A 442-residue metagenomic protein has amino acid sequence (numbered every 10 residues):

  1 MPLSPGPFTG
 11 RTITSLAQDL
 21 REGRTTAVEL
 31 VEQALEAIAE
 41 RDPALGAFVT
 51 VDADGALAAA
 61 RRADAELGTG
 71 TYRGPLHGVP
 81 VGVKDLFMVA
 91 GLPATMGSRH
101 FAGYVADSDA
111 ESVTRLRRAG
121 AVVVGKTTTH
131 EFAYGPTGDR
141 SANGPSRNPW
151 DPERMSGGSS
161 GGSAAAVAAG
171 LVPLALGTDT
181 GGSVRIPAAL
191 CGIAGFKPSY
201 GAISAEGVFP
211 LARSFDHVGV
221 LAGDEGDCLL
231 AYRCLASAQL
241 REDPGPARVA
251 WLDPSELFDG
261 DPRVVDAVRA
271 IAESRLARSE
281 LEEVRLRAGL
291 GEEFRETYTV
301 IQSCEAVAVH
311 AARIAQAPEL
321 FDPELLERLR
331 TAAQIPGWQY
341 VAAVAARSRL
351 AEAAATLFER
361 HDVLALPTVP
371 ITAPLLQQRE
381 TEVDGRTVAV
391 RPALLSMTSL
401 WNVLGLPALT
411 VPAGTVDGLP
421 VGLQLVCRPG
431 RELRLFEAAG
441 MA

Functional and structural regions predicted by a protein language model:
M1-L57: An N-terminal boundary/leader segment
G23, A34, G78, R118 (+3 more regions): Glycine-rich, small-residue loops and helix-cap segments that act as flexible hinges at active-site edges
T26-E32, R61-D64, P262-R285, A311-Q316 (+1 more regions): Acyltransferase
E40, R118, A169-L257, E273-S274 (+3 more regions): Structural helix-boundary/capping segments
D54-D64, G120-A121, H130: Long amphipathic alpha-helix in the N-terminal Rossmann-like dinucleotide-binding domain of NAD(P)-dependent
L76-F215, P254, T368-T387: Short glycine/serine-rich loop/turn segments
H77-M96, V300-A351, T410-P420: Short helix-loop capping/hinge segments that flank enzyme active sites or metal/cofactor-binding pockets
G78, P93, H217, R233-V300 (+3 more regions): Gly/Ser-rich, acidic/histidine-flanked active-site/gating loops
